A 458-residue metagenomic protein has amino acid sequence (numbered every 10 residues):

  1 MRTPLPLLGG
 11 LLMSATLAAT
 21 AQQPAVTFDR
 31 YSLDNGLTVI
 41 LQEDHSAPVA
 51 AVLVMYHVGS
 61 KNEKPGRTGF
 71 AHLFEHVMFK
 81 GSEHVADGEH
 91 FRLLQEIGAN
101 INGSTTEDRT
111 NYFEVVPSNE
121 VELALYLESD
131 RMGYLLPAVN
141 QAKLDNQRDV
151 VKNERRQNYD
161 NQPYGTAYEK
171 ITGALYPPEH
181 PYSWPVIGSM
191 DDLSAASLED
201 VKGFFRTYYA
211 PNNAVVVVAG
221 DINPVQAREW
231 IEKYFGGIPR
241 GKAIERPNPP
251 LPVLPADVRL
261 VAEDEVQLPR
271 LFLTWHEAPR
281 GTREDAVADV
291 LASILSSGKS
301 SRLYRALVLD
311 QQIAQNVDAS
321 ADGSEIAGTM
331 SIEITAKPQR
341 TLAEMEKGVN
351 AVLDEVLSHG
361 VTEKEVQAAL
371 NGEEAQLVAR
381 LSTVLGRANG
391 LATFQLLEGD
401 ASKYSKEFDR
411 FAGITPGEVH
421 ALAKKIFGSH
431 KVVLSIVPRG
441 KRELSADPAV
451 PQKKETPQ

Functional and structural regions predicted by a protein language model:
M1-G9: Bacterial N-terminal signal peptides that target proteins for export
L11-V39, N223-E263, K406-Q458: Proteolytic maturation boundary segments
Q42, A47-P65, G69-L73, D87-Y134 (+6 more regions): M16 family metallopeptidases and their MPP-like homologs
K80-H84, G133-A142, V361: Short, polar/flexible loop-turn hinges at active-site or ligand-entry regions and domain interfaces
Q141, R148, K202-Y234, H430-K431: Non-catalytic, conformational "gating/processing" segments within enzyme and secreted inhibitor domains
R156, N161, G173, A243-S300: His/Glu-based metal-binding/catalytic segments typifying zinc-dependent metallopeptidases
D192-S197, V201: Alpha-helical scaffold elements lining the catalytic groove of polysaccharide deacetylases
